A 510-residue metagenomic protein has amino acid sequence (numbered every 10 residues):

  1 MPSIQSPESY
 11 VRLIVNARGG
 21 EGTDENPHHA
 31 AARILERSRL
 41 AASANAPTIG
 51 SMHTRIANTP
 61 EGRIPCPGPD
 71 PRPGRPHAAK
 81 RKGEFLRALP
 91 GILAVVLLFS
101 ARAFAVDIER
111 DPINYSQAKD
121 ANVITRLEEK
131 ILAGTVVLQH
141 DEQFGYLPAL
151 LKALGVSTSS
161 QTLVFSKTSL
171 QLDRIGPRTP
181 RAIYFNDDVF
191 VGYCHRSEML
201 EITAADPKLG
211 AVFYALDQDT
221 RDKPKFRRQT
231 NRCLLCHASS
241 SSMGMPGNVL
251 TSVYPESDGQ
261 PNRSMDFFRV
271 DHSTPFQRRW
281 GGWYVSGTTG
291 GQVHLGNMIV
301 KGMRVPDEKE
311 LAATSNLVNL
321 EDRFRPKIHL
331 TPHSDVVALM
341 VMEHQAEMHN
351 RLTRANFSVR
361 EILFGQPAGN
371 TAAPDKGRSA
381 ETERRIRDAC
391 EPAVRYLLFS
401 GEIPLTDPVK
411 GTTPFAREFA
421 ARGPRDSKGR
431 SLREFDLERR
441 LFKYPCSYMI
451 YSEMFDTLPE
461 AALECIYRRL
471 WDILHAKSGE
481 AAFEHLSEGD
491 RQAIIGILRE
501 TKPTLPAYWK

Functional and structural regions predicted by a protein language model:
P2-H53: ATP/NTP phosphate-donor binding region
R75, K80-I92: Bacterial N-terminal signal peptides that target proteins for export
L89-R102: Bacterial N-terminal signal peptides
D107-S197: N-terminal alpha-helical interaction blocks
G192-A373, E381, C390-R395, L441-K510: Sequence context surrounding c-type heme c attachment/ligation sites in exported
V394-C465: Substrate-recognition/cap regions that form aromatic- and gly/pro-loop-enriched pockets for small-molecule ligands
